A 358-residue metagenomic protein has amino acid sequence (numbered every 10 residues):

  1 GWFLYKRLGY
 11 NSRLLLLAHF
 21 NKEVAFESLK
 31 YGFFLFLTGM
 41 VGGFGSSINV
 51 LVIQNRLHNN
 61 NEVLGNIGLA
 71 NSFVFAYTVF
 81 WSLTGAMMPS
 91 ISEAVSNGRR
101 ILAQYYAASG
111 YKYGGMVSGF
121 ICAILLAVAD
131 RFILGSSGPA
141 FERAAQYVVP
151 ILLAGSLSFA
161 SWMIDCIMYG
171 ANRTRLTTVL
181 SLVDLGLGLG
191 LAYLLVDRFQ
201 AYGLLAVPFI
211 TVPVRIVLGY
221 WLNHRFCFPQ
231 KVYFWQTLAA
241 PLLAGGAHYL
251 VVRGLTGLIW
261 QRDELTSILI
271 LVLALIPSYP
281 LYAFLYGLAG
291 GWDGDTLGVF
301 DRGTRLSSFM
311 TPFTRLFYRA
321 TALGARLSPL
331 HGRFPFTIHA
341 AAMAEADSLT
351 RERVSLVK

Functional and structural regions predicted by a protein language model:
G1, R175, L182-V217, W221-H224 (+3 more regions): Membrane-interface helix-loop junctions in multi-pass transport and translocation proteins
G1-S46, S90, V95-L102, F226-A239 (+1 more regions): Interhelical loop/hinge segments that connect adjacent transmembrane helices in multipass membrane
R13, V74-Y111, D165-G170: Helix-loop junctions and terminal segments of transmembrane helices in multi-pass membrane transport/translocation
E23-Y31, I53-F75, I101-Y105, E142-Q146: Interfacial/gating helices of multi-pass transporter permease domains
G39-I48, G68-E93, Y113-I121, A160: Small-residue-rich midsections of specific transmembrane alpha-helices
H58-N61, L126-S158, W162, L265: Interfacial segments at transmembrane-helix termini and the short loops linking adjacent helices
L152-V183, Y193-L194: Membrane-interface junctions at transmembrane-helix termini in multi-pass inner-membrane proteins
G254-K358: Membrane-proximal transmembrane or re-entrant/amphipathic helices at the cytosolic face
